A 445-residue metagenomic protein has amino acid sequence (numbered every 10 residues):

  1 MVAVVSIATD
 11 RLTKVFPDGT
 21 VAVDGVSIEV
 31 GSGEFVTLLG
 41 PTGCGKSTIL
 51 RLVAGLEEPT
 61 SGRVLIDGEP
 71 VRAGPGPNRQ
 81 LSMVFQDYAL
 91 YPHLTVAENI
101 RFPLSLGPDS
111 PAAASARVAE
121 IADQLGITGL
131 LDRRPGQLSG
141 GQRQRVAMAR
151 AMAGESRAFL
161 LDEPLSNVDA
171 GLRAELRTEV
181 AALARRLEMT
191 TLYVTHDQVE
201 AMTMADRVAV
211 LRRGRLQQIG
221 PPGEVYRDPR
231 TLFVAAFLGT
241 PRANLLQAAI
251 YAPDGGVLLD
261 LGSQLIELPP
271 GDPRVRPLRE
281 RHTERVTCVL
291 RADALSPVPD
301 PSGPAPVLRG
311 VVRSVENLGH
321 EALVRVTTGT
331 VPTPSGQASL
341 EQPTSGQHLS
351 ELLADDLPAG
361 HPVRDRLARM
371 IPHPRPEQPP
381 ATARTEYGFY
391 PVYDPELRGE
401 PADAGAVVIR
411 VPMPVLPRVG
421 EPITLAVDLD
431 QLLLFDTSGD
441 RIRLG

Functional and structural regions predicted by a protein language model:
A8, E29, L65, T424-A426: ABC ATPase nucleotide-binding domain
L39-P41: The feature captures the beta-strand-to-loop junction immediately N-terminal to the Walker
A54: Helix-to-loop junction immediately C-terminal to a conserved catalytic motif
T60-R63, R213, L432: Conserved coupling/switch loops of ABC nucleotide-binding domains, chiefly the family-specific signature
G62-P70: Conserved ABC transporter NBD signature motif
G74-L238: ABC ATPase nucleotide-binding domains
D254-G445: Non-catalytic connector elements of ABC transporters
